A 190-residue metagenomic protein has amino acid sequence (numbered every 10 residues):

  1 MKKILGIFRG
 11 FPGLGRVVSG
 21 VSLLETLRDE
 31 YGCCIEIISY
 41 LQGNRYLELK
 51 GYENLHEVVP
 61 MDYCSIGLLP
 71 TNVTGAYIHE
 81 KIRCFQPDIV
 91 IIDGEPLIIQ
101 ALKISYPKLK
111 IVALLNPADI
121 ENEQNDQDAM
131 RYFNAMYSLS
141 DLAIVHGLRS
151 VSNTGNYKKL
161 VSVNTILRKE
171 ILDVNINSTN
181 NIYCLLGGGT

Functional and structural regions predicted by a protein language model:
K2-F11, T26-V73, Y77: Conserved nucleotide-sugar phosphate-binding/catalytic loop shared by glycosyltransferases and other
K3, D88-I89, L142, N181: Structural motif
F8-V21: A short, glycine/small-residue-rich beta-strand->loop->alpha-helix junction that serves as a flexible
I38, V58, V112-P117, H146 (+1 more regions): Generic beta-sheet signal
R45, V90-S105: An aromatic- and histidine-rich active-site surface loop
H79-E95: Short N-terminal targeting/anchoring amphipathic segment
I89, S105-N122: Active-site proximal beta-strand in glycosyltransferases
N122-G189: A nucleotide-sugar donor-handling region in carbohydrate enzymes
